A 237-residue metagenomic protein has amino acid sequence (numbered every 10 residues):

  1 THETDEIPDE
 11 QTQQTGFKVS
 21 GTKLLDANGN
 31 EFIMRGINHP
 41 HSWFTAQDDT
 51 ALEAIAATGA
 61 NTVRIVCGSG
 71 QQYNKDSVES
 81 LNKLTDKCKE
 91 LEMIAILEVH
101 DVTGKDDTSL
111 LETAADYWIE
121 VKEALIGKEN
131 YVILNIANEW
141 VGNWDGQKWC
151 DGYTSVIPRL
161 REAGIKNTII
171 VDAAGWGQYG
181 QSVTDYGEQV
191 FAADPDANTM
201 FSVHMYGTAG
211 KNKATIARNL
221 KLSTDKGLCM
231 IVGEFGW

Functional and structural regions predicted by a protein language model:
E3-T62: N-terminal carbohydrate-binding accessory modules
T12-D26, A46-A51, L81-C88, E92-I94 (+2 more regions): Short, charge-rich amphipathic segments
G16, T45, A115-I119, E123-I133 (+1 more regions): Extracellular glycoside hydrolase catalytic/binding regions
M34, R64-G68, I96-H100, N135-A137 (+1 more regions): Short beta-strands and strand-loop turn motifs
S42-F44, G68-Q72, W176: Short active-site-proximal "capping" loops at secondary-structure junctions
D48-G104, L111-D116, T154, P158-A163: Aromatic-lined substrate-binding rim segments of carbohydrate-active enzymes
G68-Q72, D101-S109, A137-N143, H204-G207: The substrate-binding groove and active-site-proximal loops of carbohydrate-active enzymes, especially glycoside
